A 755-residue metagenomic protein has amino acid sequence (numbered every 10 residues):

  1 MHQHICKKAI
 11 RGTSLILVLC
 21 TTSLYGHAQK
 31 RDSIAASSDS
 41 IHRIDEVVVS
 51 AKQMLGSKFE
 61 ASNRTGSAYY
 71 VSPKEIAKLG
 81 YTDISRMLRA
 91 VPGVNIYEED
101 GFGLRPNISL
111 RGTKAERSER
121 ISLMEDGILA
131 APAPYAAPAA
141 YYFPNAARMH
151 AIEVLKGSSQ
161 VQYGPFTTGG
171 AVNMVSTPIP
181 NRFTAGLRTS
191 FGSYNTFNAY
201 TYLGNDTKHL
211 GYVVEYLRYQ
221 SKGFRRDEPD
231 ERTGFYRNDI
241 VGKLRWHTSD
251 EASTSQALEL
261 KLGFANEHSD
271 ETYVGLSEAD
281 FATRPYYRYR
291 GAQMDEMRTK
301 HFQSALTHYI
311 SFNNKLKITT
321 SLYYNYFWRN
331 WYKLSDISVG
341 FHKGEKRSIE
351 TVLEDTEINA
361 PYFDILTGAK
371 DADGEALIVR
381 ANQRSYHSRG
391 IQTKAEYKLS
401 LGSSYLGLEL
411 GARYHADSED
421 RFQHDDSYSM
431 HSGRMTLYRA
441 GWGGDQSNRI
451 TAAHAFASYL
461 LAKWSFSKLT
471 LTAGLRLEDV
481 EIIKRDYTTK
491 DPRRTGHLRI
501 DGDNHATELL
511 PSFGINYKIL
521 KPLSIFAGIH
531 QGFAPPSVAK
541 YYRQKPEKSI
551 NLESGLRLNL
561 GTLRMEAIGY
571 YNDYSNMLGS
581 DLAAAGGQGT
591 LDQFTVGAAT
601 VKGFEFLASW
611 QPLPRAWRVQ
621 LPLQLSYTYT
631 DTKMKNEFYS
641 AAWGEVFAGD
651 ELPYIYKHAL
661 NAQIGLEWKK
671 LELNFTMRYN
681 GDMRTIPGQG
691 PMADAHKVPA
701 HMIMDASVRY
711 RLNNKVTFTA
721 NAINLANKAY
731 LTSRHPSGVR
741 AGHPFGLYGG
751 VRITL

Functional and structural regions predicted by a protein language model:
E46-L79, L104-N107: N-terminal periplasmic "start-of-domain" segments of outer-membrane beta-barrel proteins
E60, S85-P132: Extracytoplasmic beta-strand/coil segments of soluble accessory domains associated with Gram-negative outer-membrane
I128-K156: Short acidic/polar hinge/loop motifs at secondary-structure boundaries that mediate gating or recognition
T184, F191-Q220, E228-T272, T299-K300 (+2 more regions): Transmembrane beta-barrel wall of Gram-negative outer-membrane proteins
E251-L260, T299-T489: Face-selective signature of the C-terminal outer-membrane beta-barrel domain
S311, K317-Y323, F327-W331, S335 (+6 more regions): Membrane-embedded beta-barrel scaffold of Gram-negative outer-membrane proteins
Y386, Y405-D417, W442-Y574, Q663-G665 (+2 more regions): Structural signature of Gram-negative outer-membrane beta-barrels, strongest in the C-terminal barrel of TonB-dependent
L401-G402, S465, Y571-D573, D592-P687 (+1 more regions): Gram-negative outer-membrane beta-barrel transporters
